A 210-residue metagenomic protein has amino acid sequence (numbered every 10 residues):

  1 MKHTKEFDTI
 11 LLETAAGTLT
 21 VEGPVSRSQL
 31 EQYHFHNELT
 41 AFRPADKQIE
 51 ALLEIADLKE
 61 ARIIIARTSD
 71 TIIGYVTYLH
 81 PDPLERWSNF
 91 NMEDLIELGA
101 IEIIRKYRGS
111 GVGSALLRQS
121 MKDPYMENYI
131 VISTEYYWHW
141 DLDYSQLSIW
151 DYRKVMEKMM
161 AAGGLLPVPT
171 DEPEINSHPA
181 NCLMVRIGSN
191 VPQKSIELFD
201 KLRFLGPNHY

Functional and structural regions predicted by a protein language model:
M1-R43, Y129-Y210: Terminal substrate-recognition subdomain of acyl/acetyltransferases
F42-I96, I101: A conserved beta-strand-loop-helix scaffold within acyl/acetyltransferase catalytic domains
A61, M126-Y129: Short, high-confidence coil segments that cap the C-terminus of an alpha-helix and link into the following beta-strand
R67-T71, K122-E127: Secondary-structure boundary elements
E97, Q119-P124, S133-Y136, W140: Hydrophobic, well-ordered secondary-structure scaffolds
I103, G109-Y125: Conserved acetyl-CoA-binding loop-helix of GNAT-fold acetyltransferases
